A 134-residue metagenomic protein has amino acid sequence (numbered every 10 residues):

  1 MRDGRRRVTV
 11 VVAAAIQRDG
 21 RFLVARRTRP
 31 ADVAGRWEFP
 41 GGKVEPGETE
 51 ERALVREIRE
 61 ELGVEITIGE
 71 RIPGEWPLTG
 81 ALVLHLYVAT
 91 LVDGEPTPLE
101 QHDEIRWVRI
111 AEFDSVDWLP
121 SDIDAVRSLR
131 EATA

Functional and structural regions predicted by a protein language model:
M1-L23, K43: Conserved N-terminal beta-strand and adjoining loop/helix that marks the start of the Nudix/MutT-like hydrolase domain
G4-R6, A14, R29, E75-T79 (+1 more regions): Short secondary-structure boundary/capping segments
V10-V12, G20, L82-H85, D103: Change "...and in nucleic-acid phosphodiester-cleaving endonucleases..." to "...and in nucleic-acid processing enzymes
R21-E60, V64: Conserved Nudix-box catalytic region and its N-terminal flanking loop in Nudix hydrolases and closely related
E65, P73-T97, R106, L129: Active-site-adjacent beta-strand/loop module that shapes the phosphate/pyrophosphate-binding cleft
V88, T97-A134: NUDIX/MutT-family hydrolases
